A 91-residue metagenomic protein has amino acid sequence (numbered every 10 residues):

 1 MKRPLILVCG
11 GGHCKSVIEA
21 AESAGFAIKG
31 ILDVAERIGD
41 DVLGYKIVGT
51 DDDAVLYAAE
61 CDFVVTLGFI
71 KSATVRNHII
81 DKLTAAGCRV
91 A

Functional and structural regions predicted by a protein language model:
K2-A21: Glycine-rich adenosine-cofactor-binding loop
K2-I6, I28-K29, C61-D62: Short active-site oxyanion
L7-V8, L32, T66: Short hydrophobic segments within beta-strands
H13-S16, V34, D53: Short, electropositive, low-hydrophobicity segments enriched in small/polar residues
A21-F26, I80-K82: Short, solvent-exposed amphipathic alpha-helical segments in soluble enzyme and RNA/protein-processing domains
S23-V42: NAD(P)-binding Rossmann-fold cofactor-contacting core
I38-A91: Phosphate-bearing ligand-interacting subdomains that bind or position ATP/ADP/UDP/GDP/NAD(P) or nucleotide-linked
